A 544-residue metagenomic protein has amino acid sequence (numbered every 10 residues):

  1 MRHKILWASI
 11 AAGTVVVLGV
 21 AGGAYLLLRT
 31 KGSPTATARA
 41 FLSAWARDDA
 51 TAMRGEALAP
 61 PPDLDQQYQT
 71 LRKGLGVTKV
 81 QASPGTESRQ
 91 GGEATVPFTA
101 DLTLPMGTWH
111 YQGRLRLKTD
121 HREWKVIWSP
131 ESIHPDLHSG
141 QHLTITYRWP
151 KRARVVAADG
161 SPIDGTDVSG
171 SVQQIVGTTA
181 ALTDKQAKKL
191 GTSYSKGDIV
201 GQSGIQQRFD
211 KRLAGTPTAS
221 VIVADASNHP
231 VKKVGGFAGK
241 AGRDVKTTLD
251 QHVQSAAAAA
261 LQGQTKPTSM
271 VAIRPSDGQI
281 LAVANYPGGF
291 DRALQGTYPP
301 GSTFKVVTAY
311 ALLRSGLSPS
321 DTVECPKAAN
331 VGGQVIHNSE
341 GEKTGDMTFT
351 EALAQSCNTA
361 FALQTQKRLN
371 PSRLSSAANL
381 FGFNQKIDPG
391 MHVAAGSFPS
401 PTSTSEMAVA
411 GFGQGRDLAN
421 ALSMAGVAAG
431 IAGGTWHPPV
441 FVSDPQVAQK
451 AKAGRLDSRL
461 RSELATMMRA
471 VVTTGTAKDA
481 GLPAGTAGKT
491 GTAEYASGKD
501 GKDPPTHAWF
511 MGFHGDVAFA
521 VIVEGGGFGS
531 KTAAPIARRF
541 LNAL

Functional and structural regions predicted by a protein language model:
R2-A24, G91-P97, R116, E123-V126: Hydrophobic alpha-helical transmembrane signal-anchor segments
K4-A11, V17-A50, W436: C-terminal region of N-terminal signal peptides and the immediate post-cleavage residues of exported proteins
T30-A36, A40, R47-P97: Short solvent-exposed beta->alpha transition segments
G32-A36, R47-D48, A59-P62, P150 (+11 more regions): Soluble non-cytosolic domains of exported or imported proteins
T35-S43, R47, T51, G55 (+20 more regions): Solvent-exposed, polar/charged alpha-helical surfaces in well-ordered, non-transmembrane soluble domains, broadly
L42-A46, R72, L261-Q262, G382: Short regulatory alpha-helical segment in sensory/regulatory domains of signaling proteins that mediates
K73-S269, H507: Extracytoplasmic/periplasmic proteins that interact with beta-lactams or build/remodel peptidoglycan
K232, T268-T297, A311-G525, G529: Beta-lactam-recognizing serine transpeptidase/beta-lactamase-like catalytic domain environment
